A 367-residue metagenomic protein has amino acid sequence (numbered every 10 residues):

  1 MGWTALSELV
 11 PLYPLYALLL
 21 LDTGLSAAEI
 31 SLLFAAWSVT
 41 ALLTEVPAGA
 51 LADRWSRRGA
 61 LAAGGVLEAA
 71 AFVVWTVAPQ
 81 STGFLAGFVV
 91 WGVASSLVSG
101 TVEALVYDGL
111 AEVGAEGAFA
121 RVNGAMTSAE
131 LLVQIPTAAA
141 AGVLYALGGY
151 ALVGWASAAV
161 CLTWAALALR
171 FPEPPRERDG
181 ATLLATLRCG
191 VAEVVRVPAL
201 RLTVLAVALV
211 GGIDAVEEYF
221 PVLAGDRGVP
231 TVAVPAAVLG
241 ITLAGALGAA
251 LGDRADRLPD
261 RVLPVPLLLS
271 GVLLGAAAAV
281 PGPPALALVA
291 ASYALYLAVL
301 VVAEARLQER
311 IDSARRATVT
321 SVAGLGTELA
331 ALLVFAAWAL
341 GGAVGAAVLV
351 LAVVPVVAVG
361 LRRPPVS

Functional and structural regions predicted by a protein language model:
M1-L43, E193-I241: Helix-loop boundary and gating motifs at the non-cytosolic
W3, L33, L42-P47, R58 (+1 more regions): C-terminal transmembrane bundle of multi-pass solute transporters/carriers
A5, A71, T82-V98, A208 (+1 more regions): Hydrophobic core of transmembrane alpha-helices in multi-pass small-molecule transporters, especially MFS/SLC-type
D22, W75, Q134-S157, G225-G228 (+1 more regions): Transmembrane alpha-helix termini and helix-breaking/packing motifs in multi-pass membrane transporters
V66-Q80, L268-P281: C-terminal ends and interior cores of transmembrane alpha-helices in multi-pass membrane transporters/permeases
F88-L131: Cytoplasmic helix-loop-helix junction between adjacent transmembrane helices in 12-TM secondary transporters
A151-R170, G345-R363: Symmetry-related core transmembrane helices of the 12-TM Major Facilitator Superfamily/SLC fold
F171-L205: Juxtamembrane intracellular "pre-TM" segments in multi-pass secondary transporters
